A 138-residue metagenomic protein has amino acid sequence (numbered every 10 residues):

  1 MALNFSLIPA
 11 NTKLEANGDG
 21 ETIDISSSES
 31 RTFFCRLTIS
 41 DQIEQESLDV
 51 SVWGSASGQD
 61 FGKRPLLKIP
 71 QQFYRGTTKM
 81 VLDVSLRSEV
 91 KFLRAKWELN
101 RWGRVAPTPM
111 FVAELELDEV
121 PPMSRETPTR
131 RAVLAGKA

Functional and structural regions predicted by a protein language model:
M1-S30: Transition segment at domain starts
A2-N4, I8-K13, W102-A138: C-terminal interaction-tip segments
A10, K63-Y74: Solvent-exposed serine/threonine-rich low-complexity stretches and specific carbohydrate-binding patches
E21-I25, G76-L86: Exposed aromatic-hydrophobic patches
S30-L37, L86-A113, D118: Noncatalytic modules at the cell exterior or secretory-pathway interfaces, chiefly beta-strand-rich lectin/adhesion
D41-E46, V105: A short beta-turn/strand-edge loop motif at beta-sheet boundaries
D49-W53: Beta-strand signatures of extracellular beta-sandwich domains
S55-D60: Change "in extracellular beta-sheet-rich domains … of secreted and cell-surface proteins" to "in beta-sheet-rich domains
